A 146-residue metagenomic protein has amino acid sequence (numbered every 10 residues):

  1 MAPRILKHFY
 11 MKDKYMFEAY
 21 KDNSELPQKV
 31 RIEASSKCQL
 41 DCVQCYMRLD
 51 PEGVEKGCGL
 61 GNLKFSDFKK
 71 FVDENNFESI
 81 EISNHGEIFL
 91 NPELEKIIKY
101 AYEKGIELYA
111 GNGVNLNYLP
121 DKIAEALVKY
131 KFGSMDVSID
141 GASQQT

Functional and structural regions predicted by a protein language model:
A2-M135, Q145-T146: Conserved alpha-helical substructure of the radical SAM core
